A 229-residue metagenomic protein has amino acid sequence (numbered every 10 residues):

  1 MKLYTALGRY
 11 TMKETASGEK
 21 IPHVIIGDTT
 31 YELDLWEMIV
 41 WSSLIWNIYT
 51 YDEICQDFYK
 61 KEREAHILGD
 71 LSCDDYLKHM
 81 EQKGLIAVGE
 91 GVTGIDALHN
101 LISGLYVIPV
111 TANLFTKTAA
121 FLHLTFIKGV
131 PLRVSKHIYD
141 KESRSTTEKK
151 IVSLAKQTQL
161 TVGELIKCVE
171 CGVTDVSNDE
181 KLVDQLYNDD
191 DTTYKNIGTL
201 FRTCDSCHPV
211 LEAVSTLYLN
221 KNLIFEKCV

Functional and structural regions predicted by a protein language model:
A6-W46: N-terminal ordered "arm"
T29-V229: Long, charge-rich, low-complexity alpha-helical segments
